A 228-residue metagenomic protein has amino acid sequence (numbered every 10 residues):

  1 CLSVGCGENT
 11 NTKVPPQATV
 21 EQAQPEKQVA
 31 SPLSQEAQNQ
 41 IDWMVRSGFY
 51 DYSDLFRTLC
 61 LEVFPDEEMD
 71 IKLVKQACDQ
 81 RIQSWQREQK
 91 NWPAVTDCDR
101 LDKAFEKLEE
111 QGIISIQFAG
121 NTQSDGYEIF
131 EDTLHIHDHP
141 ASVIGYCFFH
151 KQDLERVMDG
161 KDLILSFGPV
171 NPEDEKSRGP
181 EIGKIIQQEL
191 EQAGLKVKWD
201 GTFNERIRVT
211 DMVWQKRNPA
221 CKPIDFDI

Functional and structural regions predicted by a protein language model:
V4-G5: C-terminal motif of bacterial Sec signal peptides marking the signal peptidase cleavage site
T12-Q123: Long, contiguous N-terminal structural blocks used for assembly/anchoring
V14-Q28, I164-I228: Acidic, proline/glycine-rich low-complexity IDRs
I82-Q86, M158-N171: Glycine-rich, often proline-containing surface loops adjacent to acidic residues and nearby aromatics that form
S115-H137, G201, R206-C221: Ser/Thr-rich, low-complexity intrinsically disordered terminal regions
G126-I164: An N-terminal amphipathic alpha-helical segment
